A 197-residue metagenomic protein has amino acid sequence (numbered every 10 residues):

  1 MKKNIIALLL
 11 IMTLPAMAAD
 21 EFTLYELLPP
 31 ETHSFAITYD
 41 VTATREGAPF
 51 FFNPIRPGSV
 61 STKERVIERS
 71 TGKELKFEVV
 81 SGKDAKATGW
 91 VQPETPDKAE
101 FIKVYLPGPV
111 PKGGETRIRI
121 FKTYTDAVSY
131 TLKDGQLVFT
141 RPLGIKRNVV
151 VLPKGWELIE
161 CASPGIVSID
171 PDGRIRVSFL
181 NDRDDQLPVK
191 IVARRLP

Functional and structural regions predicted by a protein language model:
N4-L14: Sec-dependent N-terminal signal peptides
A19-N53: Early extracytoplasmic/domain-onset interaction patches
P29-F35, T44-E46, G58, P96-K98 (+3 more regions): Solvent-exposed loop and beta-edge segments used for protein-protein assembly and interaction
T38-T42, N53, R119-T123, V151 (+1 more regions): Residue-level recognition of well-ordered beta-strand positions that form the cores of beta-sheet-rich folds across
Y39, G108, N148: Hydrophobic/aromatic beta-strand elements that line small-molecule binding cavities or substrate pockets in beta-rich
P49-G89, T140-P164: Solvent-exposed beta-hairpin/edge-strand motifs
K63-V66, S70-L137, P171-P197: A surface-exposed beta-strand-loop module
